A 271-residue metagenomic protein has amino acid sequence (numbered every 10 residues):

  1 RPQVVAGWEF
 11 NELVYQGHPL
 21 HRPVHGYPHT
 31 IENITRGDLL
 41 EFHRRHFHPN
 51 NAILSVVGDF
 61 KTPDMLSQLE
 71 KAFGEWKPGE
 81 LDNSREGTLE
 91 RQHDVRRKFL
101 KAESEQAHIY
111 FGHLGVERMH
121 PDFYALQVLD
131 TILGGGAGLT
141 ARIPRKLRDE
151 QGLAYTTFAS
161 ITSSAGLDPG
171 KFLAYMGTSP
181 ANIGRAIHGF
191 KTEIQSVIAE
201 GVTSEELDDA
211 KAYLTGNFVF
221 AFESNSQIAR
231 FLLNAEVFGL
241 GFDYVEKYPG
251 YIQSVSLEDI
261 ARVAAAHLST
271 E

Functional and structural regions predicted by a protein language model:
R1-N51, E75-H120, G134-R185, E205-E206 (+4 more regions): Non-catalytic beta-strand/loop surface segments
D59: Carbohydrate-associated surface elements
T62-L66, N182-A186: Short, conserved charged micro-motifs
K71-E80, T192-V202: A common structural junction motif
L232, E236-V237, G241-Y244, I252: C-terminal, helix-dominated tail/subdomain
